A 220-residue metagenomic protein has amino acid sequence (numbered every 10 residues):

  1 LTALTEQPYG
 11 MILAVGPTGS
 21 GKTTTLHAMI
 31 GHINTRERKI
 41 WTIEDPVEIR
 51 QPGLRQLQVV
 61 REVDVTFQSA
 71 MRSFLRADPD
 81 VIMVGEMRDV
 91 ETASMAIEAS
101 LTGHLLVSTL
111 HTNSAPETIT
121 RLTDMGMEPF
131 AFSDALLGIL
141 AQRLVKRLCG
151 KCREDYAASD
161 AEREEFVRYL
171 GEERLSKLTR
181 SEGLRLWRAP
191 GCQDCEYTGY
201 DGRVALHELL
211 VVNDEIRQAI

Functional and structural regions predicted by a protein language model:
L1-I220: Short, flexible helix-loop junctions that flank or precede catalytic/ligand sites
